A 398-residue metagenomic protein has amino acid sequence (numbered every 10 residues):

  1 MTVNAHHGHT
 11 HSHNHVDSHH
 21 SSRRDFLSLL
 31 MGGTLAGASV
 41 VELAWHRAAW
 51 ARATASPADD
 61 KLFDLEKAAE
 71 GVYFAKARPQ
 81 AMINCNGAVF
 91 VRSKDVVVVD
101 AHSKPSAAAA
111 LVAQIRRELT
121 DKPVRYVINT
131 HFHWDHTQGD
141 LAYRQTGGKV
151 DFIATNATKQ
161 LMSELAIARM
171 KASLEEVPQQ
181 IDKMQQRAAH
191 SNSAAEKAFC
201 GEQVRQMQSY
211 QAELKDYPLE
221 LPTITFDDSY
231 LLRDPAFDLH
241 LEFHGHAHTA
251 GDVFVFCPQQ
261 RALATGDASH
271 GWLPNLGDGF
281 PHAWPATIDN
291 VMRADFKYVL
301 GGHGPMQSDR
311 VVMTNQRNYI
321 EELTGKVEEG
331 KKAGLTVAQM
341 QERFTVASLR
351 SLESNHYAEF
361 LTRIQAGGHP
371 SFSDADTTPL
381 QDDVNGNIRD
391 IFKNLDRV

Functional and structural regions predicted by a protein language model:
N4, L27-M31, L335-V398: C-terminal regulatory/interaction regions
H9-L35, A44: N-terminal secretory signal peptides and thylakoid transit peptides that target proteins across membranes
H20, V41-A75: C-terminal segment of N-terminal export signals and the immediately downstream linker at the start of the mature
E66-R117, V253-T265: Conserved beta-strand hairpin/beta-sheet module of binuclear metal-dependent hydrolase folds, prominently
V99-A101, R125-F132, I153-T155, L263-G266 (+1 more regions): Active-site neighborhood of phospho(di)ester-bond hydrolases with catalytic His/Asp-centered motifs
R117-P222: Active-site HxH/HxHxD metal-binding segment of metal-dependent hydrolases
K215-E220, T225-C257: Core dinuclear metal-dependent hydrolase active-site scaffold
P285-R343: Divalent-metal (often Zn2+) His-rich catalytic cores of metallo-beta-lactamase-fold enzymes
